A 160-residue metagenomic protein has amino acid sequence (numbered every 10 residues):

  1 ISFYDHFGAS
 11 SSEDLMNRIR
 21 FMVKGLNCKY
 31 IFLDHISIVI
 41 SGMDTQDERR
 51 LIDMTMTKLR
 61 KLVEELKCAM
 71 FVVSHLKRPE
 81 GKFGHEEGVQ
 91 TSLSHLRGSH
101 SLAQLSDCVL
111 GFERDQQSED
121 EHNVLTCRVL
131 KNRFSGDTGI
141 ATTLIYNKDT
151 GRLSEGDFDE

Functional and structural regions predicted by a protein language model:
I1: Short, conserved active-site loop motifs that form the nucleotide-linked donor/cofactor pocket
D5, S10-I31, Q46, T57-L66 (+1 more regions): C-terminal regions of RecA-like/P-loop NTPase motor modules
H35: Walker B catalytic acidic pair
I38, K77-R78: Signature of the SF2 helicase/ATPase Hel1-core->accessory helical subdomain module
I40-D47: Conserved ATPase-coupling elements of RecA-like P-loop NTPase cores
E48-I52: Residue-level preference for long, well-ordered alpha-helices that form the structural scaffold of enzyme catalytic
C68, V72-H75: Conserved H-loop
